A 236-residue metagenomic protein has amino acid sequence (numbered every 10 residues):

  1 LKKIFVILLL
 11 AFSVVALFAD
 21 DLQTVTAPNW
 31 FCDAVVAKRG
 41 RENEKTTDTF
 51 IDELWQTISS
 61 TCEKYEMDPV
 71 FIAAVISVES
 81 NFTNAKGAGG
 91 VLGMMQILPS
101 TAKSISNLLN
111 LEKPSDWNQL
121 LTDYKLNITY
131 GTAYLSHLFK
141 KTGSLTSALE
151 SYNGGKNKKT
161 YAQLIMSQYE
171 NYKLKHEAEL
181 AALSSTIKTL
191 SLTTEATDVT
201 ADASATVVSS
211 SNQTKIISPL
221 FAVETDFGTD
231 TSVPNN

Functional and structural regions predicted by a protein language model:
L1-I4: Positively charged n-region of N-terminal signal peptides that target proteins for export
I7-S13: Bacterial N-terminal signal peptides
L8, A85, T129, A133 (+5 more regions): A ubiquitous, low-specificity "background" feature that marks scattered single residues across proteins without
V14-F18: Hydrophobic alpha-helical membrane-insertion segments, chiefly the h-region of N-terminal signal peptides
A19-E44, E179, S185-N235: An acidic, Gly/Ser/Thr/Pro-rich helix-cap/linker signature
D21-S191: Catalytic glycan-binding domains that act on GlcNAc-containing polysaccharides
